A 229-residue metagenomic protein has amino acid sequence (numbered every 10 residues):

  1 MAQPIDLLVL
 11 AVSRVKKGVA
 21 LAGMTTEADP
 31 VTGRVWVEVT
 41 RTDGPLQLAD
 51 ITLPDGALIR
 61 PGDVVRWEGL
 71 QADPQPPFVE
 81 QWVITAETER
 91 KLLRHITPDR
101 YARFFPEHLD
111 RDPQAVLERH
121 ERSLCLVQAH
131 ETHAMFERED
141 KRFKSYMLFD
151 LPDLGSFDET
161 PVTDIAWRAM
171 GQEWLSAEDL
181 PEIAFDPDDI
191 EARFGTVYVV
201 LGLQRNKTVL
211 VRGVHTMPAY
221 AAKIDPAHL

Functional and structural regions predicted by a protein language model:
A2-V64: N-terminal ordered "arm"
D63, E68-H130, M135-L229: OB-fold/S1-family single-stranded nucleic acid-binding modules
